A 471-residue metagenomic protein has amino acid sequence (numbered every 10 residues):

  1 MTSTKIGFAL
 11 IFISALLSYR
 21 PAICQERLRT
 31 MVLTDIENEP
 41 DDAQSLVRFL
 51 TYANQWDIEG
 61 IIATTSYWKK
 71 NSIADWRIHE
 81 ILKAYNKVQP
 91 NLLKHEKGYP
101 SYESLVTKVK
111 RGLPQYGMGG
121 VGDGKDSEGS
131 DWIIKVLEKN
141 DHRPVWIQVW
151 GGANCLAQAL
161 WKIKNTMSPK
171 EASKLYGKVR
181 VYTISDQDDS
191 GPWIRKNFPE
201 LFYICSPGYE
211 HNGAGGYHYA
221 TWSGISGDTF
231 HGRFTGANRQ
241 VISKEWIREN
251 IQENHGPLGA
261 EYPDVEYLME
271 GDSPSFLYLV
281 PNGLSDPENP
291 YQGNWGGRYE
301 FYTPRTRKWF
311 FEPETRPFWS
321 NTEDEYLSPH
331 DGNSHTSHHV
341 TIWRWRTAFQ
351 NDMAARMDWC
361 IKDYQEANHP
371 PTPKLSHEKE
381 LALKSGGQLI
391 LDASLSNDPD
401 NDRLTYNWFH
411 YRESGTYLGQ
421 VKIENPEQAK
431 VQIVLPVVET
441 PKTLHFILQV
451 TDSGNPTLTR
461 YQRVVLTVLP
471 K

Functional and structural regions predicted by a protein language model:
M1-Q25: Bacterial Sec-dependent N-terminal signal peptides
Q25-I390, S396-Y417, P441: N-terminal acidic, glycine/proline-rich low-complexity segments
P192, P470-K471: Low-complexity, Pro/Ser/Thr- and charge-rich linker/hinge segments at domain boundaries
H410-V434: Surface-exposed, flexible coil segments in extracellular/virion-facing regions
V434-T440: Short, surface-exposed loop/turn segments at beta-strand-coil junctions that are enriched for proline with nearby
T451-T457: Short, solvent-exposed loop/turn segments at the edges of extracellular beta-sandwich modules
T457-L469: C-terminal edge beta-strand
